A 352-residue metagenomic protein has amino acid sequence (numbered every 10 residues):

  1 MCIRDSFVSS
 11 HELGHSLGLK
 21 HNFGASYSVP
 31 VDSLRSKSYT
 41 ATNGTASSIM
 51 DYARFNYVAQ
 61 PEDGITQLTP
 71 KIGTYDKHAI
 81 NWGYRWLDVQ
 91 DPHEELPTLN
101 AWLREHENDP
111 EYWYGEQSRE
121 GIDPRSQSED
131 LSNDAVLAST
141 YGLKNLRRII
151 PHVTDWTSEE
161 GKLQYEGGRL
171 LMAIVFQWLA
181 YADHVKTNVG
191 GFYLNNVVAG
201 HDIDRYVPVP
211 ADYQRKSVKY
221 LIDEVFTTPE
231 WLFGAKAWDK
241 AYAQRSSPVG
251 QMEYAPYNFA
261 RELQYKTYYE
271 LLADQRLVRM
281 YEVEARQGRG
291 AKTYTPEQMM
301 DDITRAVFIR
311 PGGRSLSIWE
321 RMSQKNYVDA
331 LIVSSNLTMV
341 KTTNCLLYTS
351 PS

Functional and structural regions predicted by a protein language model:
R4, S26-S28, D32-S350: Conserved catalytic/binding loops enriched for acidic/polar residues
F7-L19: Active-site recognition of the HExxH zinc-binding catalytic motif
F23: Acidic, metal/ion-coordinating pockets
